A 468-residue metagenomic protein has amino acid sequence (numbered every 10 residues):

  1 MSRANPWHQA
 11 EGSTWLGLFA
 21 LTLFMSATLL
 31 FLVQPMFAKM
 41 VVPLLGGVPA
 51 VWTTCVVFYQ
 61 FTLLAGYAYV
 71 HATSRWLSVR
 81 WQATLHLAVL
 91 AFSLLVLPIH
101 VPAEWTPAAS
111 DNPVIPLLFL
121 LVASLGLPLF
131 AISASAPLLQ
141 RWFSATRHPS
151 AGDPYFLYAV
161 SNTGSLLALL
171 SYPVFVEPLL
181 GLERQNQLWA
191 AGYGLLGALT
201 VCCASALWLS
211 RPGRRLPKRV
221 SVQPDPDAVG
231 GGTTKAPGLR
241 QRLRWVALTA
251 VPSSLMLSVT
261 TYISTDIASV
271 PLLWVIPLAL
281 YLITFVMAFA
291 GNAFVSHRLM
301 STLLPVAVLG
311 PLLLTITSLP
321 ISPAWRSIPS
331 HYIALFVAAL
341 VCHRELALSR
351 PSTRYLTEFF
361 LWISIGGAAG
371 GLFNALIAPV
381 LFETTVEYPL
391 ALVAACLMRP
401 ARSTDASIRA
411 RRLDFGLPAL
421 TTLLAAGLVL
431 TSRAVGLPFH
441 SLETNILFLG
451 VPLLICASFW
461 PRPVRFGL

Functional and structural regions predicted by a protein language model:
S2-L468: Alpha-helical transmembrane segments of multi-pass membrane proteins
